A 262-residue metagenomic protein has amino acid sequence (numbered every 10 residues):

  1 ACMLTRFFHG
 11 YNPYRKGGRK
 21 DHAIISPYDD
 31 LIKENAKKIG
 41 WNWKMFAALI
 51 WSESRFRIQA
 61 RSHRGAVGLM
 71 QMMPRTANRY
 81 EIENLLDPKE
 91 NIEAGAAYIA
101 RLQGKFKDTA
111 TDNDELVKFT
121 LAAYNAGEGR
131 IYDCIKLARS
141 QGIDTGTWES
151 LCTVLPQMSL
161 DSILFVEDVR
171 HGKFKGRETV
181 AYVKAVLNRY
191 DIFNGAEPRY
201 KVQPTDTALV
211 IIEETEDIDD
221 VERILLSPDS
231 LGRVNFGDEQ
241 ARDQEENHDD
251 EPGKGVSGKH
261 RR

Functional and structural regions predicted by a protein language model:
A1-T207, H248-P252: Catalytic glycan-binding domains that act on GlcNAc-containing polysaccharides
E178, V183-R262: Low-complexity, Gly/Ser/Thr/Pro-rich intrinsically disordered linker/tail segments
